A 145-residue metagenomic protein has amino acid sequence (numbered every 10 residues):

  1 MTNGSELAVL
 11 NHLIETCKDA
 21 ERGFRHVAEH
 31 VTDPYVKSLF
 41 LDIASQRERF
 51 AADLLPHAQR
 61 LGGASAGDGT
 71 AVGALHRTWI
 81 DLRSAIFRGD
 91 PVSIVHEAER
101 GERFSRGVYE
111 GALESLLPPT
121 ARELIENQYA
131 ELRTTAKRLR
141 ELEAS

Functional and structural regions predicted by a protein language model:
T2-E15, R60, L75-T78, R83 (+2 more regions): N-terminal/domain-start segments enriched in small and hydrophobic, helix-friendly residues, covering either
T2-V31, V92-L116: Alpha-helical bundle segments that constitute or directly flank the non-heme di-iron/ferroxidase center
S5-L13, P34-A52, P91-V95, T120-T134: Alpha-helical scaffold segments that form or flank carboxylate-/histidine-based iron centers
L13, A20, V27, F50 (+7 more regions): Amphipathic alpha-helices that form helix-helix packing interfaces
R25-T32, L55, G62, R83 (+2 more regions): A structural signal for long alpha-helical coiled-coils and helix-turn connectors that form the cytosolic signaling
S38-G73, L139-L142: Conserved alpha-helical segments that form or flank metal/cofactor-binding pockets of metalloenzymes
P56-R106: Carboxylate-rich helix-loop segments that flank metal/cofactor sites and access channels in metalloenzymes
A98-S145: Preference for long, well-ordered alpha-helical segments
